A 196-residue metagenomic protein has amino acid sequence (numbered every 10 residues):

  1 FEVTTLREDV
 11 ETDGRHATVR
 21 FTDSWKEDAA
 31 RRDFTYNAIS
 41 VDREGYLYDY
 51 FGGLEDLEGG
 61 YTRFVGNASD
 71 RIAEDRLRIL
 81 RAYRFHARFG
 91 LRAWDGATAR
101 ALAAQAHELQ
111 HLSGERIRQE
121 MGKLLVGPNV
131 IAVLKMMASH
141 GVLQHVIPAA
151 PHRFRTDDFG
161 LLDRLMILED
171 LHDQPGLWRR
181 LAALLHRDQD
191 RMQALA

Functional and structural regions predicted by a protein language model:
F1-A196: Catalytic cores of the polymerase beta-like nucleotidyltransferase superfamily and closely associated nucleotide
